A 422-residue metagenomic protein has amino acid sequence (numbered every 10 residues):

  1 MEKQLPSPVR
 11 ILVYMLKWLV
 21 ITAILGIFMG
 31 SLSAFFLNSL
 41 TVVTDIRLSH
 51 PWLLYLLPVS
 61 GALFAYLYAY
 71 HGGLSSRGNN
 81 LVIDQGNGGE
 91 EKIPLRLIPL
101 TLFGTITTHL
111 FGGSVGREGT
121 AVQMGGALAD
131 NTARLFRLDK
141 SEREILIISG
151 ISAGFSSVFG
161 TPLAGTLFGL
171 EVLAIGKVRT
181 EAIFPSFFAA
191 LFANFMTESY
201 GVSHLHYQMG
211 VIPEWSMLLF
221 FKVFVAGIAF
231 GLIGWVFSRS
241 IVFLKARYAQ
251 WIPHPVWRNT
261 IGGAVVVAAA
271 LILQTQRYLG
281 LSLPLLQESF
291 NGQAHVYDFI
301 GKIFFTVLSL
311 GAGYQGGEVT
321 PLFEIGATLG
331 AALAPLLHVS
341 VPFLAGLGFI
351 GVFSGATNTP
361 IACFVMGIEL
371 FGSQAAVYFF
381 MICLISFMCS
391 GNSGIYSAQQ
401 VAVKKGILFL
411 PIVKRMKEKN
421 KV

Functional and structural regions predicted by a protein language model:
M1-V422: Alpha-helical transmembrane segments and immediately membrane-proximal extracytoplasmic
